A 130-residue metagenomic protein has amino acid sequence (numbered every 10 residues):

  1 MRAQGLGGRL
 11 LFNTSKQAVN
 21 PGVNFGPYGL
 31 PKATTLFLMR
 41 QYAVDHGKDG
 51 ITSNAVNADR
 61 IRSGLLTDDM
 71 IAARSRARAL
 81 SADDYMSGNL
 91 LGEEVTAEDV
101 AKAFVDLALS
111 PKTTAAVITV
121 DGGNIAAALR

Functional and structural regions predicted by a protein language model:
L11, S53-V56, L66, A115: Hydrophobic structural elements of the Rossmann-like NAD(P)H-binding subdomain that define the short-chain
S15: Residue(s) in the substrate-gating loop at a strand-loop-helix junction that position the organic substrate next
N20-G26, K48, G92: Active-site loop immediately N-terminal to the catalytic Tyr-X3-Lys motif of short-chain dehydrogenase/reductase
P31, M39: Active-site helix of classical SDR
V44-D45: Alpha-helical segment proximal to the catalytic Tyr-Lys
K48, I61-G88: A glycine/serine/threonine-rich, flexible loop-to-helix segment that serves as the NAD(P) cofactor-binding "lid"
T52-R62, T119-D121: Conserved SDR Rossmann-fold cofactor-binding beta-strand/turn motif
E93-V120, I125: C-terminal substrate-recognition "lid" of short-chain dehydrogenase/reductases
